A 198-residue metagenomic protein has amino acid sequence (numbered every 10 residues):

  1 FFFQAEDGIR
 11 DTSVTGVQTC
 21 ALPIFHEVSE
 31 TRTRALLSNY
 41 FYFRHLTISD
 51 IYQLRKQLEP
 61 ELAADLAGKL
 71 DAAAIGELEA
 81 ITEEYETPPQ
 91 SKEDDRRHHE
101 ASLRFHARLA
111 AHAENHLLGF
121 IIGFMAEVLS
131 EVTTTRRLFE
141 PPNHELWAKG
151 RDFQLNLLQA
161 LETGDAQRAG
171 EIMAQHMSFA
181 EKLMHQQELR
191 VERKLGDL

Functional and structural regions predicted by a protein language model:
F1-C20: Single conserved hydrophobic/aromatic residue that forms the stacking wall/gate of nucleotide- or nucleobase-binding
T15-D50: HTH-adjacent hinge/linker in prokaryotic transcriptional regulators
T31, H45, K56, E79 (+1 more regions): Amphipathic alpha-helical repeat elements characteristic of tetratricopeptide repeat
I51-T135, F153-Q159, R168-L183: Conserved amphipathic alpha-helical segments that form helical-bundle/coiled-coil interaction surfaces
R96, W147-A148: Short helix-capping and inter-helix turn/linker motifs at the boundaries of alpha-helical repeat units
R136-E140, H144: Extended hydrophobic/aromatic segments used for targeting, binding, or gating
E171, E181-K182, Q186-L198: Long, positively charged, glycine-interspersed low-complexity recognition regions
